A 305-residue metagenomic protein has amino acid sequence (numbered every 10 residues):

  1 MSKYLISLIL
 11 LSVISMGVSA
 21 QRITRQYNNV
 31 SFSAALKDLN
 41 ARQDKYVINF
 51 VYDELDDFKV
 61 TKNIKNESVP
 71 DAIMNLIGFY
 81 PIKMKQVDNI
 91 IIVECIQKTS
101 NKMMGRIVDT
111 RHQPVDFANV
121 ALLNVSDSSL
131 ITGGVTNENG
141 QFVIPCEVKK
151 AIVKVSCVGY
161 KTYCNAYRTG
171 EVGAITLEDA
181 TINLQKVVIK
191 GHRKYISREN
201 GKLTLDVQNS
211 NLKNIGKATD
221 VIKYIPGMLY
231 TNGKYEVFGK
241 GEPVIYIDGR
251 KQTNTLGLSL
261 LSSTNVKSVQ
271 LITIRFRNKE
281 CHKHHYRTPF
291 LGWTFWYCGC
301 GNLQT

Functional and structural regions predicted by a protein language model:
M1-Q26, L39, I182-L184: Bacterial Sec-dependent N-terminal signal peptides
M16-T99, S128-T132, K194-E199, G233-V244: N-terminal export/assembly leaders
L36, R42-Q43, Y80, Q86 (+11 more regions): Short, acidic, small-residue-rich periplasmic hinge/interaction motif at the N-terminus of Gram-negative outer-membrane
Q113-V115, V143-A151, Y167: Short Pro-Gly-centered beta-turn/loop motif in secreted/extracellular proteins
S126-Q141: Short, acidic Ser/Thr/Gly-rich low-complexity loop/linker segments typical of extracellular and cell-surface proteins
V143-P145, Y224, R250-F276: Short acidic/polar hinge/loop motifs at secondary-structure boundaries that mediate gating or recognition
T219-T253: Extracytoplasmic beta-strand/coil segments of soluble accessory domains associated with Gram-negative outer-membrane
W296-T305: Transmembrane beta-strand segments that form the barrel wall of outer-membrane beta-barrel proteins
